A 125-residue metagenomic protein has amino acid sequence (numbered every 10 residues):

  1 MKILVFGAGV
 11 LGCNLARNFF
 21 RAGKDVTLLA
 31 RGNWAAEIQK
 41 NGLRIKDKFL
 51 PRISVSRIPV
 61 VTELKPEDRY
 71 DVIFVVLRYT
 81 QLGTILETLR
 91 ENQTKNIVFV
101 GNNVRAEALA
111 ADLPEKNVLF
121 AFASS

Functional and structural regions predicted by a protein language model:
M1-L50: NAD(P)+-binding Rossmann beta1-loop-alpha1 motif at the extreme N-terminus of oxidoreductases
I53-S125: Rossmann-like NAD(P)(H) cofactor-binding subdomain of soluble oxidoreductases
